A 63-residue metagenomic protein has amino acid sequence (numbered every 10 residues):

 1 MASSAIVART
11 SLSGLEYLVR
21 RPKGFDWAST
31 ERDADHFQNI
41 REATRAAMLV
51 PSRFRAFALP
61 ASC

Functional and structural regions predicted by a protein language model:
A2-D33, A61: Short aromatic-glycine-(Arg/Gly/Cys) micro-motifs in beta-strand/loop hairpins
H36-C63: Short, mixed-charge low-complexity intrinsically disordered segments
